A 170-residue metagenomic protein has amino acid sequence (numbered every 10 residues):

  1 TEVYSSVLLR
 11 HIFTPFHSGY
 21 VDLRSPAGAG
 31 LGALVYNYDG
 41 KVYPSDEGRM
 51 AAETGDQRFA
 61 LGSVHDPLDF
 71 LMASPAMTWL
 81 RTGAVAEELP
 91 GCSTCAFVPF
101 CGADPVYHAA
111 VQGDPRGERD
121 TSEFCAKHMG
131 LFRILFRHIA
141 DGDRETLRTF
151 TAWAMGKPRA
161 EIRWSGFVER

Functional and structural regions predicted by a protein language model:
T1-E53, E87, F100, F150-A154 (+1 more regions): A C-terminal junction/extension of Radical SAM enzymes
T1-P15, E47-A96: C-terminal accessory region of radical SAM enzymes
A27, W79-T82, Q112: A general structural-boundary detector
Y43, S74, T121: Residue-level signal for threonine
M50-A51, F59, S63, A86-R170: Radical SAM enzyme core and accessory elements
